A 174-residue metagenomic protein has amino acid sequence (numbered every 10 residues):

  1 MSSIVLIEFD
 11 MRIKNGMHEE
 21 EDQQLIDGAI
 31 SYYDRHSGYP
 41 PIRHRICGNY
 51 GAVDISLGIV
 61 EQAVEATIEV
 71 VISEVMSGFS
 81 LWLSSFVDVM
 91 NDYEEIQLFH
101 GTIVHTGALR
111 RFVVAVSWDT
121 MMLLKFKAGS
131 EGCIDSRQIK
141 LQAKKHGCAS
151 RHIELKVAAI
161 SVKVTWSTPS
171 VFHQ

Functional and structural regions predicted by a protein language model:
M1-Q174: Peripheral membrane interaction modules
